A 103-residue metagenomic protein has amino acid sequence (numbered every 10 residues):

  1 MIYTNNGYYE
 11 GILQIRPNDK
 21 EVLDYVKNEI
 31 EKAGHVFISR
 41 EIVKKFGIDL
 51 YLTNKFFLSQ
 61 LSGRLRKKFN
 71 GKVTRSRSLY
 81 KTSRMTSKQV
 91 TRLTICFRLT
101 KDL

Functional and structural regions predicted by a protein language model:
M1: Short cysteine-rich clusters marking metal-coordination/redox-active sites
T4-N6, E10-I12, P17-L103: Long C-terminal interaction/binding lobes of large macromolecular proteins
